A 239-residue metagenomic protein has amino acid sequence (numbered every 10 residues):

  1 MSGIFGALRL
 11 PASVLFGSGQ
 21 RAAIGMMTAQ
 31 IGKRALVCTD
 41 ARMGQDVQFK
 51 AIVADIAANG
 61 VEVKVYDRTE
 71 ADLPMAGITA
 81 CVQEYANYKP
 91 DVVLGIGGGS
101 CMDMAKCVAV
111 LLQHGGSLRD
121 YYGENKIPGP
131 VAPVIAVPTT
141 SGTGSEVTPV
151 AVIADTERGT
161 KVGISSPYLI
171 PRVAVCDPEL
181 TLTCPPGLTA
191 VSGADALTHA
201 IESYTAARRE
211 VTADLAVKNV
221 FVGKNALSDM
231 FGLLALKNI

Functional and structural regions predicted by a protein language model:
M1-V92: ATP/NTP phosphate-donor binding region
A12, Q113-T212, V220: A glycine/threonine-rich phosphate-anchoring loop and its flanking beta-alpha core in nucleotide/phosphate-binding
G19, A23, V47, A51 (+4 more regions): Conserved active-site and cofactor/substrate-binding residues in soluble primary-metabolism enzymes
T28, G32, I56, G60 (+4 more regions): Structural signal for hydrophobic packing residues in well-ordered secondary-structure cores of soluble enzyme domains
I52, V82, C101-H114, V147-T148: Short Gly/Thr/Asp-enriched flexible loops that form oxyanion-binding sites at enzyme active sites
P90-D103: Glycine-rich phosphate-binding loop
R209-I239: Active-site segments that bind and position negatively charged phosphate/pyrophosphate groups
